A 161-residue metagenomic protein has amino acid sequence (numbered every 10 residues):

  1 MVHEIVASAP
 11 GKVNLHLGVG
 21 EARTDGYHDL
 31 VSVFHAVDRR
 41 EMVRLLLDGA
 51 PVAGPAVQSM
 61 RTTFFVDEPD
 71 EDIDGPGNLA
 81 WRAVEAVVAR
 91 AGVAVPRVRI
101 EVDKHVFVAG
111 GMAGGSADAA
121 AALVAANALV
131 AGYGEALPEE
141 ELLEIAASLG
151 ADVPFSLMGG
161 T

Functional and structural regions predicted by a protein language model:
M1-G110, N127-E135: ATP-binding N-lobe of GHMP and related small-molecule kinases
V13, A80, M112-A117, D152 (+1 more regions): Gly/Ser/Thr-rich beta-alpha loop segments that engage phosphate groups in nucleotides
E21, D29, A113-D118, V153-F155: Short, flexible micro-motifs
P76-L79, A117-D118, L142: Generic hydrophobic secondary-structure packing signal
E85, A121-A128, L143-A147, T161: A broadly conserved amphipathic alpha-helix scaffold signal in soluble, globular proteins
G110-E139, L157: DPxDG-like acidic metal-binding loop motif
E135-T161: Alpha/beta catalytic cores of group-transfer enzymes, especially the acyltransferase/condensing modules of polyketide
